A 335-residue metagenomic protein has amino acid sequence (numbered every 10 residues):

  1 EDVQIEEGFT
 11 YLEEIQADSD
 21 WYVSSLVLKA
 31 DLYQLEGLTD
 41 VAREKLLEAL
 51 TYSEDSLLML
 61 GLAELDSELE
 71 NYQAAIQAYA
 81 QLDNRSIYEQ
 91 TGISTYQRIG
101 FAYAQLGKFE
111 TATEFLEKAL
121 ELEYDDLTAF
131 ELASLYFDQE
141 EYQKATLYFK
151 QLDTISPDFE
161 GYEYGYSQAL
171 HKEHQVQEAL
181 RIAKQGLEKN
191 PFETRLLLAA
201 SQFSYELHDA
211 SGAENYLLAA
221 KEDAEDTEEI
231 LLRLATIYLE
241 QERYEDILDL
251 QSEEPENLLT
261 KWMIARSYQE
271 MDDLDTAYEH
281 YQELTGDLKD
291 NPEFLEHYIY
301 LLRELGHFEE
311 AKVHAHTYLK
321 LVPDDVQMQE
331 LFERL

Functional and structural regions predicted by a protein language model:
E14-I15, E48-A49, Q81-R85, K118-A119 (+6 more regions): Canonical positions in the second alpha-helix
D20, S53-E54, I87-Q90, E123-Y124 (+6 more regions): Short coil turns that delineate tetratricopeptide repeat
S24, L57-L58, Q90-S94, L127-T128 (+7 more regions): Start-of-helix register in tetratricopeptide repeats
L28, G61, T95-R98, E131 (+6 more regions): Canonical tetratricopeptide repeat
S56, Q73-E188, T194: Solenoidal tandem-repeat scaffolds enriched in leucines and small polar residues
